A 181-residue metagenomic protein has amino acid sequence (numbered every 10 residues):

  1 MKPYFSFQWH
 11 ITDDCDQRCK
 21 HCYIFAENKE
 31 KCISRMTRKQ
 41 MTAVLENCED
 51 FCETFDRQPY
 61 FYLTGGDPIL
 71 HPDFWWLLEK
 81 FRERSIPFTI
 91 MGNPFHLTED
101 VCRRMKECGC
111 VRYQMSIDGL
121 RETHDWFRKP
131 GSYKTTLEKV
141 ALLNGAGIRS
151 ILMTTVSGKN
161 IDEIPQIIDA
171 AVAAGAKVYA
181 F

Functional and structural regions predicted by a protein language model:
M1-V111: Conserved alpha-helical substructure of the radical SAM core
P3, M36, Q40, S132-T135 (+2 more regions): Soluble or luminal CAZymes and related metallo-dependent hydrolases
H10, C52-L63, R82-T89, V111-R112 (+1 more regions): Conserved C-terminal portion of the radical SAM core fold that forms the substrate/S-adenosylmethionine-binding
H21-Y23, F74, H124, Y133 (+1 more regions): Aromatic side chains
N28, C32, T123-F127, I151: Short coil/turn segments at secondary-structure junctions
P68-L70, P94-E99, Y113-P130, S157-K159: Conserved radical SAM core fold
R103-E107, R128-P130, Q166-D169: Short low-complexity, flexible loop/linker segments enriched in glycine and/or proline with clustered acidic
